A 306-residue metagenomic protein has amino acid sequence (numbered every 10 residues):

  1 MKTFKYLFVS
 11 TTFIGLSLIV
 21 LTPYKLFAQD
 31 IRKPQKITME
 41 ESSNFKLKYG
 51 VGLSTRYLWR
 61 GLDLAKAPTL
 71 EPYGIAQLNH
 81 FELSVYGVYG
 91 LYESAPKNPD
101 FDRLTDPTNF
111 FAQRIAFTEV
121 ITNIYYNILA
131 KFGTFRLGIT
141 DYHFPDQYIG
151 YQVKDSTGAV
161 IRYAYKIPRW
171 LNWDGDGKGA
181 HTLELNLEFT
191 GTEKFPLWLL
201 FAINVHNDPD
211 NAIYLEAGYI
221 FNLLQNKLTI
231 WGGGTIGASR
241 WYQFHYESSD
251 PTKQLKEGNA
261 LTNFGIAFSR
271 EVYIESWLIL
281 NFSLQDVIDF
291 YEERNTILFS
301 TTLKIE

Functional and structural regions predicted by a protein language model:
M1-K46: Cleavable N-terminal export/targeting peptides
F27-Y92, K97: Short glycine/proline- and aromatic-enriched beta-strand/turn motifs that initiate or cap beta-hairpins
D30-R32, I266-F268, E293-E306: Outer-membrane beta-barrel "beta-signal"
E41-Y49, P68-L70, N79-F81, V120 (+9 more regions): Outer-envelope beta-barrel architecture signal
L53-W59, L78-H80, G87-E93, I128 (+9 more regions): Transmembrane beta-strands of outer-membrane beta-barrel pores
Y73-I75, N123-Y125, E184-E188, E216-I220 (+2 more regions): Outer-membrane beta-barrel architecture
E93-E216, H245-N259: Outer-membrane pore/translocation modules
K227-V287, I297-S300: Outer membrane beta-barrel transmembrane domains
